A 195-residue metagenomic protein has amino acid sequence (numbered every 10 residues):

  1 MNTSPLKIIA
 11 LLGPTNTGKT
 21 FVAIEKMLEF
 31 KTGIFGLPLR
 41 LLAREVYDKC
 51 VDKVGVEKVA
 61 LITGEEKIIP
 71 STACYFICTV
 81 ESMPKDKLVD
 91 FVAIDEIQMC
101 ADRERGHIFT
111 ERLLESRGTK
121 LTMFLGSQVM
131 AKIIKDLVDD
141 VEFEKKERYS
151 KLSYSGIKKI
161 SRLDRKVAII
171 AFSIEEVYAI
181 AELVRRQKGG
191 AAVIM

Functional and structural regions predicted by a protein language model:
T3-V22, K135-L137: Walker A/P-loop
L12-G13, I24, L125, I170: Residues at the beta-strand->loop junction immediately N-terminal to the Walker
T17-D52, V129-M130, I174-V177: Conserved Walker A/P-loop ATP-binding site and its immediately adjacent core in helicase/helicase-like ATPase domains
K31-A43, T122-L125, R162-I194: Conserved strand-helix element at the start of the C-terminal RecA-like helicase core
G33, F91, Q98-R162: Post-DEXD/H (motif II) to motif III coupling segment of the RecA-like Helicase ATP-binding lobe
C50-L88: Inter-Walker segment of RecA-like/P-loop motor cores
V54-E65, E144, Q187-M195: Conserved RecA-like helicase motor-core motifs
V80, D95-I97: Walker B catalytic acidic pair
